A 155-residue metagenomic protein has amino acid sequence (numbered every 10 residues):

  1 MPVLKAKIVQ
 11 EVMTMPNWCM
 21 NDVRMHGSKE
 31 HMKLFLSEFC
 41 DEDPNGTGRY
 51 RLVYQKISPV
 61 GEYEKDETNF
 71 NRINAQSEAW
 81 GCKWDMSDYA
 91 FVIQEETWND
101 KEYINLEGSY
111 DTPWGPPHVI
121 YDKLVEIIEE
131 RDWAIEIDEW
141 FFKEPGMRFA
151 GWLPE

Functional and structural regions predicted by a protein language model:
L4-E155: Long, contiguous binding/interaction regions
